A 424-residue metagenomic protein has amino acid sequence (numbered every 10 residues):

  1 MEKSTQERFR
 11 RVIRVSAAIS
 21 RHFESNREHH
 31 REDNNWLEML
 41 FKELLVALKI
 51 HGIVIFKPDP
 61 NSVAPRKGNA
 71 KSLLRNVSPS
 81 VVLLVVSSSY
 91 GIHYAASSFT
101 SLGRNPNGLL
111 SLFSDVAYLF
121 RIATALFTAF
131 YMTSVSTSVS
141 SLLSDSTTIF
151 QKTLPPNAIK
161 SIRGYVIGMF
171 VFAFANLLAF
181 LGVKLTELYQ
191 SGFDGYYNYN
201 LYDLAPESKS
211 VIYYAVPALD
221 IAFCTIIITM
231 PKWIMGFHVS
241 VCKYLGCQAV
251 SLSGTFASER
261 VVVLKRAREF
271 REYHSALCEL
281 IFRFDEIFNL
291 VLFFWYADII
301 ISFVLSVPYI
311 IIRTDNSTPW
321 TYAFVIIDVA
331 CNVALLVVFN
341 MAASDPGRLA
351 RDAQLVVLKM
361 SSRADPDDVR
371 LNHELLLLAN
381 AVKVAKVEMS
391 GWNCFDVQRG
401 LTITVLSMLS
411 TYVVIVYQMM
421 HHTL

Functional and structural regions predicted by a protein language model:
E2-V81, I167-A175, L264-L424: Terminal membrane-anchoring module of integral membrane proteins
H22, N34-V46, S114-T124, T128-S144: Membrane-cytosol interface segments
N61-V63, S138-P156: Cytoplasmic membrane-interface regions of multi-pass membrane proteins
V81-Y118, I149-G236, V250-K265, V307-A334 (+1 more regions): Helix-loop-helix junctions within predominantly alpha-helical proteins
L110-F113, S136, I212-A215, M235-C242 (+7 more regions): Amphipathic, non-membrane alpha-helical segments in soluble helical-bundle scaffolds
R121, S144-Q151, C247-G254, E272-S275 (+3 more regions): Generic structural signal for well-ordered, non-membrane alpha-helices
L126-T147, M235-A249, N332-M360: Inner-leaflet juxtamembrane helices
F130-S134, L154-I159, G254-A267, K359-N372: Short intracellular "coupling" helices and adjacent cytoplasmic loop segments at the cytosolic face of multi-pass
